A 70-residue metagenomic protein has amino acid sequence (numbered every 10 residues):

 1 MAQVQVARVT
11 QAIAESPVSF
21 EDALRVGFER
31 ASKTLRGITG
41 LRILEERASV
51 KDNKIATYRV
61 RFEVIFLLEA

Functional and structural regions predicted by a protein language model:
V4-G40: Short, well-ordered alpha-helical segments
R36-V50: Charge-dense, low-complexity polyampholytic segments
E46-A70: A cross-kingdom feature marking charged/low-complexity
